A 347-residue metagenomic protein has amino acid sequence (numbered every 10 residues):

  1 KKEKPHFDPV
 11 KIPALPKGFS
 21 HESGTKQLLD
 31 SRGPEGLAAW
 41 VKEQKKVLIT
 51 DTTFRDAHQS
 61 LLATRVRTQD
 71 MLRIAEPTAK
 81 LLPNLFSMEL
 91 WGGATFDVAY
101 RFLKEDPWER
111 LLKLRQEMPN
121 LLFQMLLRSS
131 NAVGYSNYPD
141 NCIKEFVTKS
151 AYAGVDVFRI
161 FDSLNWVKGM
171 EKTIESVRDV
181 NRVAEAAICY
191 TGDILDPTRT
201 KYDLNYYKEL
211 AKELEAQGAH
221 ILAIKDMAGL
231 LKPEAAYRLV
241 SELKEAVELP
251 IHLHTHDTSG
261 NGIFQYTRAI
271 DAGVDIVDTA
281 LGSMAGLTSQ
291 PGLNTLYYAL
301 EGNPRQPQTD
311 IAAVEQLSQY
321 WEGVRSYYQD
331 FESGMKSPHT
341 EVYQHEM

Functional and structural regions predicted by a protein language model:
K1-R159, S163-M347: Catalytic cores and adjacent flexible loops of soluble metabolic enzymes that perform enolate/carbanion chemistry on
